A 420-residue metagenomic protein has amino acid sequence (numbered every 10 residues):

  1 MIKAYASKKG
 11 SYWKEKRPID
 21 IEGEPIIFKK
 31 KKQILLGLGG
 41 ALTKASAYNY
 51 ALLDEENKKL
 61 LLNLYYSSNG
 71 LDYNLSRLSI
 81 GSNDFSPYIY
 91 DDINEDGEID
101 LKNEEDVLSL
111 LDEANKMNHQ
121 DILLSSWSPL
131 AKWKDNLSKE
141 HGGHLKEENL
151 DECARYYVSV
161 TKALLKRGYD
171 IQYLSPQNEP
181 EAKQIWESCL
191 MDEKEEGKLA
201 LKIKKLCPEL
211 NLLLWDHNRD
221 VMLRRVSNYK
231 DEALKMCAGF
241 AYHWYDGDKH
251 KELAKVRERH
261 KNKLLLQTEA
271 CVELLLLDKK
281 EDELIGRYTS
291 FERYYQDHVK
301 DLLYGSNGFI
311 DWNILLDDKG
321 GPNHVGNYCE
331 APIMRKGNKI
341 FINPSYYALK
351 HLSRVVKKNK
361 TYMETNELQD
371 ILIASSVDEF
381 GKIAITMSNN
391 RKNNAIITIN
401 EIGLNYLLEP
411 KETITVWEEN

Functional and structural regions predicted by a protein language model:
M1-L108, L145: N-terminal hydrophobic targeting/anchoring segments and the immediately downstream early-domain regions of hydrolases
L36-L42, N74-S79, D121-S125, Q172-P176 (+5 more regions): Structural recognition of the beta-strand scaffold that forms the well-ordered cores of secreted hydrolase catalytic
S67-K230: Substrate-binding cleft and catalytic face of glycoside hydrolase catalytic domains, especially the flexible beta-alpha
L150, K162, R167, E187-Y295: Noncatalytic carbohydrate-binding groove/subsite architecture in carbohydrate-active enzymes
Q267-Y347, E367: Aromatic/acidic polysaccharide-binding cleft in carbohydrate-active enzymes
A331-K382: Glycan-recognition and catalytic regions of carbohydrate-active enzymes
T365-N400, K411: Carbohydrate-binding surface patches
Y406-T413: Tight coil/turn sites that cap or link beta-strands
